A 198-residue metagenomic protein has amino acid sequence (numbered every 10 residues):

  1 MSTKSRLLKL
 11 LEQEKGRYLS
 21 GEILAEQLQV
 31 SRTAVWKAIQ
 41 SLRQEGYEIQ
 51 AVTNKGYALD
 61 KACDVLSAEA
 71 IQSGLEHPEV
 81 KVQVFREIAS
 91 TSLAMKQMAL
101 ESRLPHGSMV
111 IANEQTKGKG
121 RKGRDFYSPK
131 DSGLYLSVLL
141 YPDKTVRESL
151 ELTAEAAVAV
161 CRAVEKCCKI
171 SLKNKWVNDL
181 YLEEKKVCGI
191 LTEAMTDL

Functional and structural regions predicted by a protein language model:
S2-E165, C188, M195-T196: N-terminal lobe of the biotin/lipoate ligase/transferase fold
K166-I170: Catalytic core regions of nucleotide second-messenger enzymes
S171-E184, G189: Catalytic palm active-site di-aspartate
E183, T196-L198: Flexible loop/coil segments at beta-strand boundaries within sensory signal-transduction domains
